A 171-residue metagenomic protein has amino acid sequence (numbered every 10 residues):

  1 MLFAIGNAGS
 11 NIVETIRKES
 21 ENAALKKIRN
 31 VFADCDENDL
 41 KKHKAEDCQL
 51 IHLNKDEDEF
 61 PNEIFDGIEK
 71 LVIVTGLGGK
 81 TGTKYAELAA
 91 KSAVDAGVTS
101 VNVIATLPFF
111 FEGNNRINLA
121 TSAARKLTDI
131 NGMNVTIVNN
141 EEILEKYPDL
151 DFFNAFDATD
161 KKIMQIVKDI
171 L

Functional and structural regions predicted by a protein language model:
M1-L171: Tubulin/FtsZ superfamily GTPase core signature
